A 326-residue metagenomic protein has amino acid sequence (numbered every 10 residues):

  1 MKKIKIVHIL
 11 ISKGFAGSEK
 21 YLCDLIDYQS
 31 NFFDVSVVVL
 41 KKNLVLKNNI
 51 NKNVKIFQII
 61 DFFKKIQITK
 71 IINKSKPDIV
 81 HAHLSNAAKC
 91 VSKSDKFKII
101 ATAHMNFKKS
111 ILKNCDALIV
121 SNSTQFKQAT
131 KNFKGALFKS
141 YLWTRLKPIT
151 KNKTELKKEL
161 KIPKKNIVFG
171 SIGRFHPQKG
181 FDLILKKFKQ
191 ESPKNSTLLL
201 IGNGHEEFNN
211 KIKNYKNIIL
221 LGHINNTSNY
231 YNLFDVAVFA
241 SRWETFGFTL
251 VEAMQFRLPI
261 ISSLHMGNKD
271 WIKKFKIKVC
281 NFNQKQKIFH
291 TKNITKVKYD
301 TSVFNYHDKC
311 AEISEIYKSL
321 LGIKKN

Functional and structural regions predicted by a protein language model:
H8-K64, G204: N-terminal strand-loop element at the rim of the active site of nucleotide-sugar-dependent glycosyltransferases
A16-D24, I167, S171-Q190: A conserved mid-protein helix/loop that constitutes part of the nucleotide-sugar donor-binding site
G17, N293-N326: A charged, aromatic-enriched C-terminal amphipathic alpha-helix characteristic of glycosyltransferases across folds
V39, P259-S262: Short hydrophobic beta-strand element within catalytic cores of glycosyltransferases and related nucleotide-activated
N43-I50, T197-L221: Short, structured helix-loop element that forms part of the nucleotide-activated donor/catalytic region
D61-K64, A82-A88, A103: Short His-centered aromatic/hydrophobic patch
D116-K151: Donor nucleotide-sugar binding/catalytic pocket of nucleotide-sugar-dependent glycosyltransferases
H223, R242: Aromatic "clamp/platform" in nucleotide-sugar-dependent glycosyltransferases that forms part of the donor/acceptor
